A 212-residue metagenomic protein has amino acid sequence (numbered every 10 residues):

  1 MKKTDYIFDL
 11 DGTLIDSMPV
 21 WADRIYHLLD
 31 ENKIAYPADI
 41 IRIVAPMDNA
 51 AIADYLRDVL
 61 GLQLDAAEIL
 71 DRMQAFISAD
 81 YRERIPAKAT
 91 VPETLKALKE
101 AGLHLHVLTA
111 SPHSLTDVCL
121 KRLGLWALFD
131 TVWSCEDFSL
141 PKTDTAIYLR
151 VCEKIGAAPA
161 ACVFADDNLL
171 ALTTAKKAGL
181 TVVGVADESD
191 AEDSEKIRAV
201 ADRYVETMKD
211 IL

Functional and structural regions predicted by a protein language model:
M1-T4, K96-K99, P112-H113, D117-L212: Asp-based, Mg2+/Mn2+-dependent phosphohydrolase catalytic module
K2-A97, A101: N-terminal helical cap/lid subdomain that shapes the substrate entry/recognition surface in HAD-like hydrolases
D9, T13, T109, D167: Conserved G/P- and acidic residue-centered "switch" motifs that form tight phosphate/ATP-binding loops in soluble
L14, A87, L105, L140 (+1 more regions): Conserved SAM-binding loop
A35, H104, T181: Residue-level detector of anion-binding/catalytic polar loops
N49, T109, H113: Functionally critical, cavity-lining and gating residues within the transmembrane helices of 12-TM secondary
F76-S78, H104, I155, L170: Electropositive, surface-exposed helix/loop patches at the edges of structured domains that serve as adaptable
